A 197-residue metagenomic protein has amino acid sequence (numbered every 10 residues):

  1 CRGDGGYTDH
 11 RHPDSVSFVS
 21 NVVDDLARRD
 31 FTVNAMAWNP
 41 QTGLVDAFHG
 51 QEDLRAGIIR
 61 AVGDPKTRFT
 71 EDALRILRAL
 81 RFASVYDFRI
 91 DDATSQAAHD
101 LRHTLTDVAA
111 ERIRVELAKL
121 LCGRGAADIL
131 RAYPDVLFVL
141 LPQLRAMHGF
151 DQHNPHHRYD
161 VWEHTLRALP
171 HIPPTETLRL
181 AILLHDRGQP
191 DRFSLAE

Functional and structural regions predicted by a protein language model:
C1-E197: Catalytic cores of the polymerase beta-like nucleotidyltransferase superfamily and closely associated nucleotide
